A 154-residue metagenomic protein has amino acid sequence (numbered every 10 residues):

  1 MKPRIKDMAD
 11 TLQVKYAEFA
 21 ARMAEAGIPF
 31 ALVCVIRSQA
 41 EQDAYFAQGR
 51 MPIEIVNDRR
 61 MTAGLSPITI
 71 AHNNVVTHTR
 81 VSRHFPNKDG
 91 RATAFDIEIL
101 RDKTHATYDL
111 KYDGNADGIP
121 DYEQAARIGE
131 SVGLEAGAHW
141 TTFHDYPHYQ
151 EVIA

Functional and structural regions predicted by a protein language model:
M1-I153: Cell-envelope/glycan interface and biosynthesis
